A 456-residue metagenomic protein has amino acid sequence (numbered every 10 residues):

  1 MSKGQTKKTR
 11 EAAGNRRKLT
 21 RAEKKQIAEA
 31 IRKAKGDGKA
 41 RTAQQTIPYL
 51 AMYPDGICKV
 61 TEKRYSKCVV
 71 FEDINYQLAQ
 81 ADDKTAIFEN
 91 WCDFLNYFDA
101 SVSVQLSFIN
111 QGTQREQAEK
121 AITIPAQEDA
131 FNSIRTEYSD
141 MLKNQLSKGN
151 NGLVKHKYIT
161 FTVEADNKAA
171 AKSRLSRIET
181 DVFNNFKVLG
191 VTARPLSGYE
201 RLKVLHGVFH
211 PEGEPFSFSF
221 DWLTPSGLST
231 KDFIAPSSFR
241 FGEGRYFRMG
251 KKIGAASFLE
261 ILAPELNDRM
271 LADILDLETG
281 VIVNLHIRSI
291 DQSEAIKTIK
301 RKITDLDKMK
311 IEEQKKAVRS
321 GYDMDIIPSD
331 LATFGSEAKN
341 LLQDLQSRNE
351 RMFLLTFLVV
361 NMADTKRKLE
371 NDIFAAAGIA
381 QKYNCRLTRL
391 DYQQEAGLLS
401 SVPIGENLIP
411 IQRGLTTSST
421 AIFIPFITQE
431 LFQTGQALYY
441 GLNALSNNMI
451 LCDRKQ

Functional and structural regions predicted by a protein language model:
S2-T428: Extended, folded cores of ATP/NTP-driven motor/assembly subunits in large transport and secretion machines
P425-Q456: Active-site-adjacent "gating/activation" loops or surface patches in catalytic cores
